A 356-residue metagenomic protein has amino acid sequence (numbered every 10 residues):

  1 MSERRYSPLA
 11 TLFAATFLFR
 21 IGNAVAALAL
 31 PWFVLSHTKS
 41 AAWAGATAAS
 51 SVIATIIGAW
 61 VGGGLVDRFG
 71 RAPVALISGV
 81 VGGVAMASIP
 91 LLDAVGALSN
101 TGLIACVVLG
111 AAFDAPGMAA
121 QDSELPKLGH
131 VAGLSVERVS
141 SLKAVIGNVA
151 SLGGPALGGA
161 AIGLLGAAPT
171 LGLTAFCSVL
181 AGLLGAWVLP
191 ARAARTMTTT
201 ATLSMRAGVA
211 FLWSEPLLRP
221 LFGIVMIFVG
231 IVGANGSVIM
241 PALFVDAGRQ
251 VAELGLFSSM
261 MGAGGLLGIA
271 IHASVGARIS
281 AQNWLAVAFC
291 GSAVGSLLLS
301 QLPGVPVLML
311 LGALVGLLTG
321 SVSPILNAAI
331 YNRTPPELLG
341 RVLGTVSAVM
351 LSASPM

Functional and structural regions predicted by a protein language model:
M1-A10, P190-G223: Juxtamembrane intracellular "pre-TM" segments in multi-pass secondary transporters
T11-A27, S51-G64, G70-G82, G102-A160 (+3 more regions): Substrate-agnostic recognition of the 12-TM MFS/MFS-like secondary transporter fold
A29, L165-G172, A210-I269: A single, central transmembrane helix in multi-pass transporters
P31-H37, I89-V95, G153-L173, V245-A247 (+1 more regions): Transmembrane alpha-helix termini and helix-breaking/packing motifs in multi-pass membrane transporters
S40-A48, L103, V136, Q250-S258: Juxtamembrane helix-start elements in MFS-like secondary transporters
I57-V61, R68, A72-I77, S88 (+2 more regions): C-terminal transmembrane bundle of multi-pass solute transporters/carriers
G79, G83-M86, L92, C106-V107 (+4 more regions): A generic transmembrane-helix signature of 12-TM secondary carrier transporters
N100-A111, R138-A194, A201, G255 (+1 more regions): Hydrophobic alpha-helical transmembrane segments
